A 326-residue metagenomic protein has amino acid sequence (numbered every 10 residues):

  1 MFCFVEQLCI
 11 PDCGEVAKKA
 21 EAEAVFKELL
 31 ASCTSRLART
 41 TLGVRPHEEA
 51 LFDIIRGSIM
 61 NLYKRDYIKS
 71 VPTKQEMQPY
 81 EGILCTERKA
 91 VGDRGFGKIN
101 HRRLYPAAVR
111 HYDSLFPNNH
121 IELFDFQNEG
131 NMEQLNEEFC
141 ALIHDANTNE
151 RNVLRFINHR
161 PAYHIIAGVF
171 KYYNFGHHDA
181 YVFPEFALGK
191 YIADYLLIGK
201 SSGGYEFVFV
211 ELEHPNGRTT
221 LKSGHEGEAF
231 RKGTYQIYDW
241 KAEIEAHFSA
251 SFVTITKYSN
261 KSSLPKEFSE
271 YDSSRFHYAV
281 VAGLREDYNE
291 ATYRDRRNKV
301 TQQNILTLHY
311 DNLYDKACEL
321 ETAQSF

Functional and structural regions predicted by a protein language model:
M1-F326: Charged, terminal alpha-helix-loop-beta segments that serve as non-catalytic nucleic-acid engagement and/or assembly
